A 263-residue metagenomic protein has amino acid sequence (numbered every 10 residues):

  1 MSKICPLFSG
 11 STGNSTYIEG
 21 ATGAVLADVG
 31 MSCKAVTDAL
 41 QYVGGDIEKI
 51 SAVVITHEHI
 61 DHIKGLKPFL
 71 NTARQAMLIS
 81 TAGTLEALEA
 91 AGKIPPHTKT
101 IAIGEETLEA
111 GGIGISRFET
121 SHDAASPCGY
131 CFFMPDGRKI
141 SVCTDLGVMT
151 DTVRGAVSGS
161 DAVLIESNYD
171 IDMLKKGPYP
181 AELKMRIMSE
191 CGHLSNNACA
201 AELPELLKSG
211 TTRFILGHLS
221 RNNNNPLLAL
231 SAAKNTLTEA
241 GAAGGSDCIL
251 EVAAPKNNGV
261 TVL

Functional and structural regions predicted by a protein language model:
M1-V43, C128-D145, A162: Conserved beta-strand hairpin/beta-sheet module of binuclear metal-dependent hydrolase folds, prominently
C5-S15, A52, H57-K64, A76 (+2 more regions): Structured catalytic core of nucleotide-sugar glycosyltransferases
T12, H59-I63, L85-A87, A124-A125 (+3 more regions): Active-site environment of divalent metal-dependent phosphoester hydrolases
A27-G30, I50-E58, I79-A82, S141-T144 (+3 more regions): Active-site neighborhood of phospho(di)ester-bond hydrolases with catalytic His/Asp-centered motifs
C33-S80: Active-site metal-binding motif and surrounding structural segment of the metallo-beta-lactamase
K64-R74, E89-A91, N224-S231: Metal-dependent catalytic neighborhoods of phosphoester/phosphodiester hydrolases
A82-G137: Metallo-beta-lactamase
D151-V252: Cap/insert and terminal regions of metallo-dependent hydrolase folds
